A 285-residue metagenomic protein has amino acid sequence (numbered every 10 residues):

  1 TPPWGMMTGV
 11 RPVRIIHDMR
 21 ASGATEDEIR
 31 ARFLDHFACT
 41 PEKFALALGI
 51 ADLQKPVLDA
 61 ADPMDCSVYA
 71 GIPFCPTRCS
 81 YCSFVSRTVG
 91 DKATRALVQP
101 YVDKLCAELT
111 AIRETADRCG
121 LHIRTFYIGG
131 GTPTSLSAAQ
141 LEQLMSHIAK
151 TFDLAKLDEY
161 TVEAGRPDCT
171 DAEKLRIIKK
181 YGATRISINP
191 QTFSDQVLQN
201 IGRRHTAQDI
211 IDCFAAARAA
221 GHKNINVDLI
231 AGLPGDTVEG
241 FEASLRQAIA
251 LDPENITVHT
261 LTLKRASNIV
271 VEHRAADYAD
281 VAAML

Functional and structural regions predicted by a protein language model:
T1-D27, A31-D35, R274-D280, L285: Auxiliary Fe-S-binding modules of radical SAM enzymes
G5, M64, T94-V98: Residue-level recognition of alpha-helical structural elements
T8-R14, I50-A51, V85, D195: Short, conserved phosphate-binding/catalytic loop or strand-edge motifs used in phosphoryl-/nucleotidyl-transfer
H17, S67-Y69, T161, I230: Short aromatic/hydrophobic contact patches that present stacked aromatics for nucleic-acid/ligand binding
A21-Y69, C119-G120: N-terminal [4Fe-4S]-dependent radical SAM core
Y69-G71, G129-G130: Residues at the beta-strand->loop junction immediately N-terminal to the Walker
G71-S86: Local cysteine-cluster metal-coordination motifs and their immediate loop/turn environment, predominantly Fe-S cluster
S86-L285: Conserved non-cysteine loop/helix-boundary elements of the Radical SAM core domain that shape
